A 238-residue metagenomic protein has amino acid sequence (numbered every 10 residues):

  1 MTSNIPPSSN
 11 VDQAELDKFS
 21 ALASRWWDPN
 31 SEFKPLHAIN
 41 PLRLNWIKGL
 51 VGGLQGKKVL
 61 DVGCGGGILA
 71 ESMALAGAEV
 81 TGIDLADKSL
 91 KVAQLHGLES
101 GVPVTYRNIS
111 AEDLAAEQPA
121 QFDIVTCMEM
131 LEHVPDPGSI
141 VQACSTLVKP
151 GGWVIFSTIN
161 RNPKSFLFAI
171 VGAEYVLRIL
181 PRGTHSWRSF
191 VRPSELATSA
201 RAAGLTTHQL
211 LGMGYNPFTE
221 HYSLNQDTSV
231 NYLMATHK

Functional and structural regions predicted by a protein language model:
M1-D28: N-terminal, positively charged/glycine-rich alpha-helical extensions of SAM-dependent methyltransferases
W27, A173-R182: Short glycine/proline- and charge-enriched loop/turn segments that cap or connect secondary-structure elements
D28-I47: Conserved SAM-binding loop and adjacent beta-strand
L44-V51, K57-P163, M234-T236: Conserved SAM-binding loop
S165-Y175: Short, flexible, mixed-charge acidic loops at enzyme active sites
R178-E195: Acceptor-substrate binding/catalytic loop of class I
T206-N216: Conserved S-adenosyl-L-methionine
H221-K238: Core SAM-dependent methyltransferase catalytic element
